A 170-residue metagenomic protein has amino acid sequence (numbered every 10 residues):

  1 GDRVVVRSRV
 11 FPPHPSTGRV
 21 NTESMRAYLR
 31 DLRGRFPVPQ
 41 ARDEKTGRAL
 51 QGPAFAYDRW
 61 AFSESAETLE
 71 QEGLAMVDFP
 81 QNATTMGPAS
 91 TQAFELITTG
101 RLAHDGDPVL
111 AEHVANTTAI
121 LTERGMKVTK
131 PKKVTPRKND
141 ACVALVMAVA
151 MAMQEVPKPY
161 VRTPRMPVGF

Functional and structural regions predicted by a protein language model:
G1-F55: Nucleic-acid-processing active sites and adjacent nucleic-acid-binding tracks, predominantly divalent metal-dependent
G1-V10, T68-P159: Metal-dependent DNA phosphodiester-chemistry modules and their immediately adjacent helices/loops in DNA-processing
S24, W60-A61, P136: Short, glycine/acidic-rich beta->alpha junctions
M25-L32, S65-A66, M76, A89: Extended, hydrophobic alpha-helical segments in both membrane/secreted and soluble proteins
A54-E64, N82-M86: Acidic, metal-coordinating catalytic cores used for nucleic-acid/nucleotide bond scission and strand-transfer chemistry
K158-F170: Acidic, low-complexity intrinsically disordered tails
